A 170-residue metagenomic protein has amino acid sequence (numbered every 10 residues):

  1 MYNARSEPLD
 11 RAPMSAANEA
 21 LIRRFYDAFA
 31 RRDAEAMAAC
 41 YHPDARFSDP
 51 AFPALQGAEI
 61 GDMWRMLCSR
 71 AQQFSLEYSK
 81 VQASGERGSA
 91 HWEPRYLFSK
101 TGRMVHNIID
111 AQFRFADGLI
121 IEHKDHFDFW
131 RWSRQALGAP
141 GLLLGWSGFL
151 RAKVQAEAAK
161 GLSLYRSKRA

Functional and structural regions predicted by a protein language model:
M1-A39, P43, E157-A170: Short, low-complexity N-terminal intrinsically disordered segments enriched in polar/charged residues
Y2-D10, C68-E77, Q82-A170: A beta-strand edge to alpha-helix "cap/lid" segment located at domain peripheries
R11-S15, P53, G102: Alpha-helix initiation/capping motif
A17, E59, V105: Soluble or luminal CAZymes and related metallo-dependent hydrolases
I22-F25, M37-A38, A45, I60 (+3 more regions): Hydrophobic pocket/interface hotspot
F25-F29, Y41, F47, F52 (+4 more regions): Aromatic side chains
A34-A38, H42-G88: A solvent-exposed, acidic/Ser-Thr-rich amphipathic alpha-helical stretch
